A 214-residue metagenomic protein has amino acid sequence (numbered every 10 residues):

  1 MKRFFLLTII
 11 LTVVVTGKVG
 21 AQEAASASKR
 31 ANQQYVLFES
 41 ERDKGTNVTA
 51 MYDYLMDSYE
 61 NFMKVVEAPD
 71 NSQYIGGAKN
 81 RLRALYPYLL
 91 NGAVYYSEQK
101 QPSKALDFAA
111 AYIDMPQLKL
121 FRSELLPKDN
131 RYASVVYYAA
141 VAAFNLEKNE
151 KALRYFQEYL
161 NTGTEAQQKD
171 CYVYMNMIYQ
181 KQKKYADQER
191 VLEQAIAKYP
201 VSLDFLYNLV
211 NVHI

Functional and structural regions predicted by a protein language model:
F4-V13: Sec-dependent N-terminal signal peptides
S28-K29, Q33, G77, N91 (+5 more regions): Alpha-solenoid helical repeat scaffolds
M51, L55-S58, A105, A152 (+1 more regions): Single-residue signature of alpha-solenoid repeat helices
M56, E60-M63, A110, Q117 (+2 more regions): Alpha-solenoid helical repeat scaffolds
F62-L82, D114-N130, L160-K169, K198: Flexible helix-coil transition and linker loops at the boundaries of alpha-helical arrays
E147-R154, Q182-V191: Structural signature of tandem alpha-helical TPR/SEL1-like repeats, specifically the intra-repeat loop/turn
